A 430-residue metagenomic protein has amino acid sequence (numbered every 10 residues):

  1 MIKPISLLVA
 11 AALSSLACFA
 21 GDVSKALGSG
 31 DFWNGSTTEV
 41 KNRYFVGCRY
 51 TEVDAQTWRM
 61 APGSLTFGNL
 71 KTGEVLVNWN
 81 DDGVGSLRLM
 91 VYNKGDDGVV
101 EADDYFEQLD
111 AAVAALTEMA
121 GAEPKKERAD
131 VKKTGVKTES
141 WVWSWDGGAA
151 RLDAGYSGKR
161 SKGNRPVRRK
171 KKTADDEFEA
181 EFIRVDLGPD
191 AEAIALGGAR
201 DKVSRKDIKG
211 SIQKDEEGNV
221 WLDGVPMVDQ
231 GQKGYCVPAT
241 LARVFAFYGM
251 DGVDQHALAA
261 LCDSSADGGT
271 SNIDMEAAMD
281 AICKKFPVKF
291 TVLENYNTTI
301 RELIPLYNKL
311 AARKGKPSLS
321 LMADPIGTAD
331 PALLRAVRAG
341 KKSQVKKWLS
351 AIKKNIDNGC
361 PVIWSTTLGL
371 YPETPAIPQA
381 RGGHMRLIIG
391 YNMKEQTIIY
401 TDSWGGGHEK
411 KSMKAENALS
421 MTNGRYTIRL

Functional and structural regions predicted by a protein language model:
M1-L7: Bacterial N-terminal signal peptides that target proteins for export
L8-S15: Bacterial N-terminal signal peptides
C18-E139, A174-Q213, G268, A278-A281: Short helix/turn-capping signatures at newly exposed starts of structured segments
G158, K162-V220, G369-A380, I389-L430: Noncatalytic regulatory segments and standalone regulatory/sensor domains
Q213-G269: Active-site nucleophile-adjacent alpha helix/oxyanion-hole segment immediately C-terminal to the catalytic cysteine
G231-G234, A242-R243, D263-G269, N295-T299 (+3 more regions): Solvent-exposed loop/turn segments at secondary-structure junctions within structured extracellular/periplasmic domains
V253-A278, T291-Y307: Acidic helix-start/capping segments at beta-turn-to-alpha-helix junctions
L310-R313, P317-I399: Active-site-adjacent substructure of cysteine-protease-like catalytic cores
